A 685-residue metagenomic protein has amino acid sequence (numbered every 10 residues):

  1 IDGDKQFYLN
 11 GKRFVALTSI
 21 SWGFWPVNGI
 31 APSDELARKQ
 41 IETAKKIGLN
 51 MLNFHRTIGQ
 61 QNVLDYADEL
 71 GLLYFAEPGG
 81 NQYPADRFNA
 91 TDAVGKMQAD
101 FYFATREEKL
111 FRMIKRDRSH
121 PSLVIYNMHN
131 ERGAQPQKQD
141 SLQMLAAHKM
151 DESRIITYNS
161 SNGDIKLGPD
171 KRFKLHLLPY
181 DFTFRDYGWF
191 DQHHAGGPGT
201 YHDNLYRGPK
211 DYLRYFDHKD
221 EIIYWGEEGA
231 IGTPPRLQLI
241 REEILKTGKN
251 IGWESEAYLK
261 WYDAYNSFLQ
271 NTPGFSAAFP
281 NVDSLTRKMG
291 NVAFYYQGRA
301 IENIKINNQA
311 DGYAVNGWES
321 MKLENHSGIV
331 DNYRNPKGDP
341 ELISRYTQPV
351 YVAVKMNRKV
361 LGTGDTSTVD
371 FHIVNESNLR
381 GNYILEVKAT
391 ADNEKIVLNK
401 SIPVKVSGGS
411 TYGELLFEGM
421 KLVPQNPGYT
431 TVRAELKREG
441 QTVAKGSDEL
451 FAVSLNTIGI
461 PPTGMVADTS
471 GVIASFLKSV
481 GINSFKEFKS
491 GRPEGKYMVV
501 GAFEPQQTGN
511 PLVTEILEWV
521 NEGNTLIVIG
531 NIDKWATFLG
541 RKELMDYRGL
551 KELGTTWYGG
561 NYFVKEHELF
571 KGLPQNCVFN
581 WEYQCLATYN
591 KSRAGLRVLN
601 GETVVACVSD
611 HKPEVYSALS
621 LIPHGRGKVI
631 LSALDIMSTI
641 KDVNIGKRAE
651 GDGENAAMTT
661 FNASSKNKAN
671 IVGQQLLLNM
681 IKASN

Functional and structural regions predicted by a protein language model:
I1-H55, Q61, Y66, V124-I125 (+5 more regions): Secreted/periplasmic carbohydrate-active enzymes, especially glycoside hydrolases
F7-F75, P461-T537: Conserved, compact domain cores that house catalytic/ligand-binding motifs in diverse enzymes and effector modules
Y8-L9, D68, D117-H120, Y215-K219 (+3 more regions): Extracellular/periplasmic catalytic domains that process cell-envelope and extracellular macromolecules
A16, W25-E42, D92-K115, V604: Alpha-helical scaffold elements lining the catalytic groove of polysaccharide deacetylases
M51-E319, E324-D331, E504: Substrate-binding/catalytic cleft of secreted carbohydrate-active enzymes, primarily glycoside hydrolases
S327-V330, R334, T366-S367, H372 (+6 more regions): Extracellular ligand-binding/catalytic regions of CAZymes and related secreted enzymes and adhesion modules
P427-G501, G530-I532, D546-G559, E654-N685: Aromatic-Pro/Gly-enriched surface loop or interdomain linker that acts as a lid/target-recognition segment
P505-L586, V672: A glycine-rich, often tryptophan-bearing local segment used as a flexible ligand/cofactor-contacting loop or short
